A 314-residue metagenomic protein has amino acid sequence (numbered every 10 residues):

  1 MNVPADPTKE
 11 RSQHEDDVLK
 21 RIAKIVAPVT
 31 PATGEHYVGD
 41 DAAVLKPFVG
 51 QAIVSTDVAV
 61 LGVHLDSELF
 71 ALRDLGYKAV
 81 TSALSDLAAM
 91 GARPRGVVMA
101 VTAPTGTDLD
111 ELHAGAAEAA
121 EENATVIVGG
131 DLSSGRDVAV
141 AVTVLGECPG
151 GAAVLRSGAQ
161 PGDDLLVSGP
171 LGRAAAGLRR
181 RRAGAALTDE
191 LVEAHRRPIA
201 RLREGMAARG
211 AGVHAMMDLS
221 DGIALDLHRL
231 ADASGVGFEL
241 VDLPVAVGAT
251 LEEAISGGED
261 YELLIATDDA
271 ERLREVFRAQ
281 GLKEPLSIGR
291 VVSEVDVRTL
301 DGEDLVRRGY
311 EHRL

Functional and structural regions predicted by a protein language model:
M1-A71, M90, M99, A117-A119: Extreme N-terminal cap/leader segments of soluble proteins
V3, E10, R196-I199, E275-L314: Acidic, Ser/Thr/Pro-rich beta/coil linker or hinge segments at domain junctions
A52, R93-R179, R290: Glycine-rich anion-binding loops of enzyme active sites
L72-G96, E111-E122, R203-A207, L225-L230: Small-aliphatic-rich amphipathic alpha-helix that forms the alpha element of a beta-alpha
G106, E193-E259, V292, D301: Active-site-proximal betaalpha loop/short-helix elements that scaffold phosphoryl/nucleotidyl transfer chemistry
T143-V154, P161, D189-M206, V247: Active-site glycine-rich loop that binds ribose-phosphate moieties when present
A175-V192: Short, compositionally biased
A266-R272: Helix N-cap motif at beta-to-alpha junctions
